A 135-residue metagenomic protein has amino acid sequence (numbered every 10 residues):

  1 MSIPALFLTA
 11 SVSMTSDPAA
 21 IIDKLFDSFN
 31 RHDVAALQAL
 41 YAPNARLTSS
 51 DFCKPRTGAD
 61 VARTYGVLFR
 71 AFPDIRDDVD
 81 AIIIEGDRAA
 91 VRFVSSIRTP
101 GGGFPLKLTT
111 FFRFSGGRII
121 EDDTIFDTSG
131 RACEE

Functional and structural regions predicted by a protein language model:
S2-P43, C133: Short, low-complexity N-terminal intrinsically disordered segments enriched in polar/charged residues
L25, L37-Q38, A45, V61 (+3 more regions): Hydrophobic pocket/interface hotspot
V34-E85: A solvent-exposed, acidic/Ser-Thr-rich amphipathic alpha-helical stretch
Y41, S95-I97, T110, F126: Short beta-strand segments enriched in hydrophobic/aromatic residues within well-folded beta-rich domains
R70-A71, S96-P105: Short, cysteine-centered beta-strand-loop-beta hairpins and adjacent loop/turn segments enriched in charged/polar
R76-D77, F104-T110: Short, surface-exposed coil-to-beta transition loops
G86-S95: A short hydrophobic beta-strand element
K107-E135: Short beta-strand edge/turn micro-motifs at domain boundaries
